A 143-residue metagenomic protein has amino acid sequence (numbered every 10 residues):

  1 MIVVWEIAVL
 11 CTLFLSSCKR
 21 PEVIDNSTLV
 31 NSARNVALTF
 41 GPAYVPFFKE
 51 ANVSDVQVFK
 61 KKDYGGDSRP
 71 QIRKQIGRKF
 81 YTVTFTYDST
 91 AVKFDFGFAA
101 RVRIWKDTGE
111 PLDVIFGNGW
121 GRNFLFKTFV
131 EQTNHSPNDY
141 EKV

Functional and structural regions predicted by a protein language model:
M1-I2, R101, E110-L112: N-terminal, helix-rich and Lys/Arg-enriched segments in bacterial and organellar proteins
M1-L10: Sec-dependent signal peptide recognition, specifically the positively charged N-region followed immediately by
C11, T86-S89, G117-G119: Secondary-structure transition/turn motif
L15-S17: C-terminal motif of bacterial Sec signal peptides marking the signal peptidase cleavage site
R20-P70: Short, non-transmembrane alpha-helical segments in secretory-pathway proteins
A51-D107: Exposed beta-strand-loop-beta-strand "reactive/processing" segments of non-cytosolic proteins
E110-V143: C-terminal partner/receptor-binding element of secreted or periplasmic proteins
